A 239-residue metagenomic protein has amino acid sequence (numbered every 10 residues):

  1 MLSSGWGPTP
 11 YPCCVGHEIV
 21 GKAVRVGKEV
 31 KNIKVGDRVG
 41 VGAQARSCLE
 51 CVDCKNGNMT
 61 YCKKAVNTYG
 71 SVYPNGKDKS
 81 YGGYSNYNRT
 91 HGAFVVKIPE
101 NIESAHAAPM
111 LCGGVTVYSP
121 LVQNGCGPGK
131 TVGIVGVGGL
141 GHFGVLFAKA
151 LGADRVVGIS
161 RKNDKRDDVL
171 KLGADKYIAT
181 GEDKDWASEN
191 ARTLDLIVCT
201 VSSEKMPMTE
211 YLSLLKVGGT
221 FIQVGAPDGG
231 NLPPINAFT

Functional and structural regions predicted by a protein language model:
S3-K55, Y81, P99-N101: Glycine-rich beta-strand-centered segment in the early N-terminal region that forms part of a ligand/cofactor-binding
V24, V156-V157, I222: Conserved beta-strand positions in the Rossmann-like core of class I SAM-dependent methyltransferases
G40, D195-V198, I222: N-terminal Rossmann-like NAD(P) cofactor-binding module of classical short-chain dehydrogenase/reductase
C48-V135: NAD(P)H dinucleotide-binding glycine-rich loop of Rossmann-like/cofactor-binding domains, especially the beta1-alpha1
T131-V137, H142, K149-T209: Adenosine-nucleotide cofactor-binding segment
A153, D175, V201-T239: Glycine-rich phosphate-binding loop and adjacent beta-alpha segment of Rossmann(oid) nucleotide-cofactor-binding
